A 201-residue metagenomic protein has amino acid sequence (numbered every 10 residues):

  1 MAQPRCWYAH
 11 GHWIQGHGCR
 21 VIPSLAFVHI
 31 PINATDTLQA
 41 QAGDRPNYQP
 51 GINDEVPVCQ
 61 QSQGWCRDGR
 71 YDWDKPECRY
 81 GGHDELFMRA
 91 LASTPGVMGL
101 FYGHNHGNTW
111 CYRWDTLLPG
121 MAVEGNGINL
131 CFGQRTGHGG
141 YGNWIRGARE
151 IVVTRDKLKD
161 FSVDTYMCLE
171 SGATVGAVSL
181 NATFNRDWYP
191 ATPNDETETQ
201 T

Functional and structural regions predicted by a protein language model:
M1-T109: His/acidic metal-ligating clusters that form di-metal
D72-K75, N108-T201: Binuclear metal-dependent phosphoesterase catalytic core
